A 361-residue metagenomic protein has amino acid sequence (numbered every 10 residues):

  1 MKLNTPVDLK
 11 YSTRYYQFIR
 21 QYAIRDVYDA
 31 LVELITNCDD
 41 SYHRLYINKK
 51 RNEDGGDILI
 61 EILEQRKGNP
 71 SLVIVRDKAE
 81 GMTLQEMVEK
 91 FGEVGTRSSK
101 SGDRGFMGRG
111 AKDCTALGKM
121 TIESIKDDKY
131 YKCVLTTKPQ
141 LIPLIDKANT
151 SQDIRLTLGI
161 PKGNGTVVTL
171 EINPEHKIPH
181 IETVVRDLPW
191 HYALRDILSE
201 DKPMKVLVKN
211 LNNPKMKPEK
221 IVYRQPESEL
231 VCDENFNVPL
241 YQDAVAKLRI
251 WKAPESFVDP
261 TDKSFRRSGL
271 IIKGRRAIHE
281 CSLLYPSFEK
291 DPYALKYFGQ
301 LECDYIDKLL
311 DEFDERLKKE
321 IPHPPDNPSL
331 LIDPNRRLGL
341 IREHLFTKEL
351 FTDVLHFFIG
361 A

Functional and structural regions predicted by a protein language model:
M1, T5, N237-A361: Charged regulatory segments coupled to nucleotide-binding catalytic modules in large multidomain enzymes
M1-D57, Q85-G92: Bergerat-fold GHKL ATPase/HATPase_c domain
S12-A23, V73, N164-K177, F257 (+3 more regions): Short hinge/gating elements
N52-G68: Short beta-strand/loop element within the Bergerat-fold HATPase_c
K67-S101: Glycine-rich/acidic phosphate-handling loop/turn and adjacent ATP-lid/helix of nucleotide-binding kinase/ATPase domains
K78-A79, E171-K177, Y305-D307: A generic structural motif
S101-K220: GHKL-type ATPase core
P214-K252: A broadly used, surface-exposed interaction patch
